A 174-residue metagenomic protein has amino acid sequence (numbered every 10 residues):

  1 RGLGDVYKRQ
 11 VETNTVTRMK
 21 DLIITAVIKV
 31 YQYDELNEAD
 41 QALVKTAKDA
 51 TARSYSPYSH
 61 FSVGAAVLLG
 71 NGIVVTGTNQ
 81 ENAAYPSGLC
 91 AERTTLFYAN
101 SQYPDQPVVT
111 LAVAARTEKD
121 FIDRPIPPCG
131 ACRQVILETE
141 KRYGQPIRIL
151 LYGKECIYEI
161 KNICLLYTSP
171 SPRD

Functional and structural regions predicted by a protein language model:
R1-Q10, Y167-D174: Conserved small/polar residues in nucleotide/adenosyl-binding loops
R18-Y33, V108-S169: C-terminal binding/interaction regions
L43-S56: Short, basic/aromatic recognition patches
V63-L68: Short beta-strand scaffold segments in enzyme catalytic cores
T78-Y85, E118-I122: A short glycine/serine-rich beta->alpha loop
N82-S101: A short mixed-secondary-structure module that forms the rim of ligand-binding clefts
